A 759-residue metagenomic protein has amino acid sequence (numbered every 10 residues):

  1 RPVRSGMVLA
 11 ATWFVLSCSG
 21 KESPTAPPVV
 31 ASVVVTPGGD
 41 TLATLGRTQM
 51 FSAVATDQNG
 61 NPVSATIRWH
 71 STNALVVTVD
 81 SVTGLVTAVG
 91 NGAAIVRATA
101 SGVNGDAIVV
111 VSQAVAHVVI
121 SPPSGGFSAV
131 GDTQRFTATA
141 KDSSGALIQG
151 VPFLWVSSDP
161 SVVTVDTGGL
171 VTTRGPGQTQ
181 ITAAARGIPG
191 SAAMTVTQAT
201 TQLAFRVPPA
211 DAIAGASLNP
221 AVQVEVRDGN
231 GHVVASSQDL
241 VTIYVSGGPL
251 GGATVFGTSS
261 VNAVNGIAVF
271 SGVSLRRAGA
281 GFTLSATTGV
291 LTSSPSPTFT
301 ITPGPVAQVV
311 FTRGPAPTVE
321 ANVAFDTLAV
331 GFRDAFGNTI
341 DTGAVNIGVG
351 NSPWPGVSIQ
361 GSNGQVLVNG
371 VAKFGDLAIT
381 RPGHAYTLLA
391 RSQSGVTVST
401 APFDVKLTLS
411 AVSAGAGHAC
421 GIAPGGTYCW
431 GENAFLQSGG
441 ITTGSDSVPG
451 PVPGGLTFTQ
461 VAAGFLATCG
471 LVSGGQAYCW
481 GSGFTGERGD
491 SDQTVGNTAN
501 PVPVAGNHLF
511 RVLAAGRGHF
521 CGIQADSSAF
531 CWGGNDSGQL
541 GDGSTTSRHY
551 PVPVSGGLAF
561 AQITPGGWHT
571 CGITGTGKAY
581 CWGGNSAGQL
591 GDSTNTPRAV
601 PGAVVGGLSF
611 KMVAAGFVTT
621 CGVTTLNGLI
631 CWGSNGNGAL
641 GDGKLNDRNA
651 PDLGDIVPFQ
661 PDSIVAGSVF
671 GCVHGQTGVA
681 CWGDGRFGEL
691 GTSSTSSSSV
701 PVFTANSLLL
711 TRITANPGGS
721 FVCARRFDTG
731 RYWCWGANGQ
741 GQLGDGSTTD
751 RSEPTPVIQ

Functional and structural regions predicted by a protein language model:
R1-M7: Bacterial N-terminal signal peptides that target proteins for export
F14-S17: C-terminal motif of bacterial Sec signal peptides marking the signal peptidase cleavage site
S19-T201, A214-P220, D228-I243, G247-G252 (+11 more regions): Extracytoplasmic soluble-region selector
K406-W430, A434, R731-C734, I758-Q759: An edge-strand/N-cap motif at the start of beta-rich repeat modules
H418-G421, C429, A467-G470, C479 (+10 more regions): Conserved core positions of repeat-based scaffolds
P424, T457-Q460, S473-Y478, L509-V512 (+9 more regions): Tandem repeat domain/solenoid detector
Y428-G450, Y478-N500, F530-Y550, Y580-V600 (+3 more regions): Short glycine/serine- and acidic-residue-enriched loop/turn motifs that recur at repeat junctions
